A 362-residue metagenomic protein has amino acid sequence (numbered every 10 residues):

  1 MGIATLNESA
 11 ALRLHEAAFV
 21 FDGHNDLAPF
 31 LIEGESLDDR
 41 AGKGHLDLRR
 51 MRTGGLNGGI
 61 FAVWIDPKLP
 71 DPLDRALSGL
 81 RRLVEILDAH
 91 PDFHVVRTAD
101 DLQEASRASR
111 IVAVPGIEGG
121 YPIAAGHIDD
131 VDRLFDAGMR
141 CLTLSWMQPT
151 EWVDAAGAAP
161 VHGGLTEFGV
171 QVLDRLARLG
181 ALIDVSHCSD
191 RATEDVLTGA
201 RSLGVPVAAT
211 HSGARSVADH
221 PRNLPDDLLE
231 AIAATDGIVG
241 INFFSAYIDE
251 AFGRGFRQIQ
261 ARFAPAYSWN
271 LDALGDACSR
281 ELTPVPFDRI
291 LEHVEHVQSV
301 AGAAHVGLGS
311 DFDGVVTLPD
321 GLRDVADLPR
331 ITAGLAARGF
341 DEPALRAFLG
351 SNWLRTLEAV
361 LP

Functional and structural regions predicted by a protein language model:
M1-L165, R201-V207, R215, D219-P362: N-terminal hydrophobic targeting/anchoring segments and the immediately downstream early-domain regions of hydrolases
H162-S212: Loop-centered beta-sheet repeat module
